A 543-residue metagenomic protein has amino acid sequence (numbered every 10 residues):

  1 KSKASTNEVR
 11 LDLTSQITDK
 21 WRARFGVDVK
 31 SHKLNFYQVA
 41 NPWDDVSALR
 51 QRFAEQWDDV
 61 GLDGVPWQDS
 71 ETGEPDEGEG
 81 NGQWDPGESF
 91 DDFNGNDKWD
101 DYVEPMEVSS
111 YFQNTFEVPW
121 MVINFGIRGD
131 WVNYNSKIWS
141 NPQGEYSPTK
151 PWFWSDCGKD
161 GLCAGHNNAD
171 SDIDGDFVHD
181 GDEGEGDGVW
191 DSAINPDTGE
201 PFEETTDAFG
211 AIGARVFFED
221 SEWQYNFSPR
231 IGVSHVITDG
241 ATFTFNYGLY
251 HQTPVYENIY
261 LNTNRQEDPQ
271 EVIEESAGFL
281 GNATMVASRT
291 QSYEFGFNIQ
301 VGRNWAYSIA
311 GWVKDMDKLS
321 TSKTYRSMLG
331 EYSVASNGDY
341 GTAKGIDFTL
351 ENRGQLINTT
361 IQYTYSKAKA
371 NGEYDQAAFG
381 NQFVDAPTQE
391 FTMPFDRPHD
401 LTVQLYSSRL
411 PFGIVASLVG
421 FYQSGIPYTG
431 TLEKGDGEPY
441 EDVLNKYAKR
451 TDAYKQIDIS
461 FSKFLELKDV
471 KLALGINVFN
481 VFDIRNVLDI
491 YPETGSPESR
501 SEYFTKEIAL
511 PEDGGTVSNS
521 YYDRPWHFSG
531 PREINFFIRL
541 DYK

Functional and structural regions predicted by a protein language model:
S5, Q16, K20-E55, V60 (+3 more regions): Signature of Gram-negative outer-membrane beta-barrel scaffolds
S5-L11, M106-F112, F227-I231, G281 (+7 more regions): Hydrophobic, lipid-facing positions within transmembrane beta-strands of outer-membrane proteins
S15, N114-V118, G129, S221 (+11 more regions): Residue-level signature of outer-membrane beta-barrel architecture
A23-V27, I123-I127, F243-F245, Y307-I309 (+7 more regions): Transmembrane beta-strands of outer-membrane beta-barrel proteins
V29-N35, V118-W120, G129-N135, Y247-T253 (+7 more regions): Transmembrane beta-strands of outer-membrane beta-barrel pores
V132, D197-T198, N304-Y325, Y332-G430 (+1 more regions): Gram-negative outer-membrane beta-barrel transporters
V236, T242-G248, P254, N258-Y260 (+3 more regions): Membrane-embedded beta-barrel scaffold of Gram-negative outer-membrane proteins
P411-G413, S417, F421-E438, Y454 (+1 more regions): C-terminal beta-signal and adjacent terminal beta-strands/loops of Gram-negative outer-membrane beta-barrel proteins
